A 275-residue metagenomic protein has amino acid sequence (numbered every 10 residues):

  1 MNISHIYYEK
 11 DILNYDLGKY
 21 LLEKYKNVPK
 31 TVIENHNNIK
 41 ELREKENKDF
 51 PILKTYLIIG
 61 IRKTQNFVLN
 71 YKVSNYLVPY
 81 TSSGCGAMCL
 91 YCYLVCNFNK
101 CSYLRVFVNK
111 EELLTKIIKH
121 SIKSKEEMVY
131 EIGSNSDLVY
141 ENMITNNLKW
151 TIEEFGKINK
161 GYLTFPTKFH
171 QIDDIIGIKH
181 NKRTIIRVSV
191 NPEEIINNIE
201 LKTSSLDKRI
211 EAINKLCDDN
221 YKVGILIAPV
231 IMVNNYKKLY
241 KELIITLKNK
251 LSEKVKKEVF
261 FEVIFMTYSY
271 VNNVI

Functional and structural regions predicted by a protein language model:
M1-N75: Flexible, acidic/Gly-rich N-terminal and inter-domain linker regions that tether and position cofactor-handling modules
E9, E131-G133, T164-K168, R187-N191 (+2 more regions): A cross-family glycoside hydrolase active-site/sugar-binding cleft signature
N14-Y20, K110-K116, T145-T151, T203-A212 (+1 more regions): Well-ordered, non-membrane alpha-helical segments in soluble/globular domains
D16-G18, E141-I144, D174-I178, N198-E200 (+2 more regions): A short acidic (Asp/Glu
P51, I58-V73, L90-R187, K215: Conserved Radical SAM active-site core
Y80-C89: Cysteine-centered iron-sulfur cluster-binding motifs in ferredoxin-type domains/subunits of redox enzymes
S136-V139, H170-D173, T184-T203, P229-N234 (+1 more regions): Conserved radical SAM core fold
K208-V274: Conserved C-terminal portion of the radical SAM core fold that forms the substrate/S-adenosylmethionine-binding
